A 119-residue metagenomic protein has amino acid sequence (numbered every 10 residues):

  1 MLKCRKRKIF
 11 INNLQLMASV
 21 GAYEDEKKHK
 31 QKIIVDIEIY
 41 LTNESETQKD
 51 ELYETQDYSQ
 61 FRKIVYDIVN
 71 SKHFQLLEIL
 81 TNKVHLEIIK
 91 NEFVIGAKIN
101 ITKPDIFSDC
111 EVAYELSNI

Functional and structural regions predicted by a protein language model:
M1-I119: N-terminal, polar/charged subdomain of small-to-medium soluble alpha/beta proteins
